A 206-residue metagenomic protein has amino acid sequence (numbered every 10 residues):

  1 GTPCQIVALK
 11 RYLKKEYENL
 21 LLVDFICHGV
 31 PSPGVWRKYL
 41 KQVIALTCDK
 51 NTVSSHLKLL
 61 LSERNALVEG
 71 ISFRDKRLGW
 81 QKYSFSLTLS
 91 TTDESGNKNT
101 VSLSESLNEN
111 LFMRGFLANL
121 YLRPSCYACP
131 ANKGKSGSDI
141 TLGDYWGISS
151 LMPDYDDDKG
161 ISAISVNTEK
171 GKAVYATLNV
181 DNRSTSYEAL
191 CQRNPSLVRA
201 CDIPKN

Functional and structural regions predicted by a protein language model:
G1-N206: Iron-sulfur-associated redox domains of electron-transfer enzymes in respiratory and anaerobic energy metabolism
